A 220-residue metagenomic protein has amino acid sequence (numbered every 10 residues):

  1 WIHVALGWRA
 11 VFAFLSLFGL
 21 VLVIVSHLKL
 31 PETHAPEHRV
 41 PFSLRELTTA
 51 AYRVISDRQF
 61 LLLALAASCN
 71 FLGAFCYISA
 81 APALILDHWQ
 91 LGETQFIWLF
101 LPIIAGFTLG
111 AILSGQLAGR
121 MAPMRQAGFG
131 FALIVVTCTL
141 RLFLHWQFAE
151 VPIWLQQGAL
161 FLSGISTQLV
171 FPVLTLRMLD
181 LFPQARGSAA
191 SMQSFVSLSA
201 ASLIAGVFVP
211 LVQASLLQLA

Functional and structural regions predicted by a protein language model:
W1-L30, W98: Helix-loop-helix hairpin linking two adjacent transmembrane segments in secondary transporters
H3, G110-R125, V212: Helix-to-loop junctions at the C-terminal end of transmembrane segments in multipass secondary transporters
V4-S16, G92-Q95, V207-A220: A membrane-interface helix-boundary motif in multi-pass transporters
P31-A64: Juxtamembrane intracellular "pre-TM" segments in multi-pass secondary transporters
S56-C76, G158-I165: Pair of pore-lining "gating" transmembrane helices in MFS-fold secondary transporters
S79-Q95: Short amphipathic helix-loop junctions that connect adjacent transmembrane helices in Major Facilitator Superfamily/SLC
R125-V173: C-terminal transmembrane helical hairpin of 12-TM major facilitator-type secondary transporters
Q168, T175-S215: A late C-terminal transmembrane helix in Major Facilitator Superfamily
